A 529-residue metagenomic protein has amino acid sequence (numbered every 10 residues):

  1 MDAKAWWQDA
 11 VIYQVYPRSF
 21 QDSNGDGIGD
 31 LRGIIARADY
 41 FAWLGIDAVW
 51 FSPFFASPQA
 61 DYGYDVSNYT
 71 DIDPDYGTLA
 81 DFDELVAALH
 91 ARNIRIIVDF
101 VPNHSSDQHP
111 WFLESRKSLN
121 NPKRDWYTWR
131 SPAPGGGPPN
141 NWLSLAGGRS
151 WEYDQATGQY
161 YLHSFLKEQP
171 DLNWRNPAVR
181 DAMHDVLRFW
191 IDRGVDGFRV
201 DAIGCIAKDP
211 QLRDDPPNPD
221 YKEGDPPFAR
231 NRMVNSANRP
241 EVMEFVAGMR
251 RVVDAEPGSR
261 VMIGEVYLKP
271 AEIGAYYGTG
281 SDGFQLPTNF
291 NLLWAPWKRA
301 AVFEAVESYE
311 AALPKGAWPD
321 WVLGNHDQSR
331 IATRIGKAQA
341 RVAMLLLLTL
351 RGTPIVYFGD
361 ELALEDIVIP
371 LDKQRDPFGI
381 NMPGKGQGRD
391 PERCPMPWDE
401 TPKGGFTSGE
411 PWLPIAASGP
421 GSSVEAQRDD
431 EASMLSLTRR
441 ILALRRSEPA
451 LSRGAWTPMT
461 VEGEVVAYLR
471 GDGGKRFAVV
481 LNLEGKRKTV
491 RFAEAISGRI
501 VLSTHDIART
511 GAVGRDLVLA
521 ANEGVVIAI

Functional and structural regions predicted by a protein language model:
M1-R188, D192, C205-Y267, M396 (+1 more regions): Acidic/aromatic-lined carbohydrate-recognition and catalytic surfaces of CAZymes acting on diverse glycans
A5-Q8, Q211-N238, E244-S259, Y267-L268 (+5 more regions): Loop/helix patches that line or flank the sugar-binding groove of alpha-linked glycan CAZymes
V49, F198-V200: Hydrophobic residues within beta-strands of alpha/beta enzymes
I96, F198, Y357-F358, V479: Residue-level marker for buried hydrophobic side chains located in beta-strands that build the well-ordered beta-sheet
R453, L481, R509-G511, N522: A conserved amphipathic helix/loop scaffold that creates a polar/acidic microenvironment used either to coordinate
R487-D506: Beta-strand-rich binding/interaction modules
G511-I529: C-terminal beta-strand-rich structural cap/linker in extracellular carbohydrate-active enzymes
